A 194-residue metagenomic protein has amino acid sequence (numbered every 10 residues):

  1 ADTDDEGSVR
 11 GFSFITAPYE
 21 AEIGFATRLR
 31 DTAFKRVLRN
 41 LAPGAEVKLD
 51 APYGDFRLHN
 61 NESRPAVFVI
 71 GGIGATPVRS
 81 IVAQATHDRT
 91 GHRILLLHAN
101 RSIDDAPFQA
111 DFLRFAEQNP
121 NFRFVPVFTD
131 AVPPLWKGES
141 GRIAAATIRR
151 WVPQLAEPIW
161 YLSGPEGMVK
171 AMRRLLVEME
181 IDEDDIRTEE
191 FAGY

Functional and structural regions predicted by a protein language model:
A1-E46, N100-S102, V127-A131: Ferredoxin-reductase
F14, A75-H87: Histidine-anchored nucleotide/phosphate-binding helix
F34, R93, L97-Y194: Reductase modules of NAD(P)H-dependent flavoproteins
R39, N61, S80-V82, Q109-A110 (+1 more regions): Short amphipathic alpha-helical segments
A51-E62: A short, basic/flexible loop-to-alpha-helix module at the beginning of a structural domain
N60-R64, L155-A156: Short helix-loop-beta connector
V67-V69, Y161: Conserved beta-strand elements of the Class I
